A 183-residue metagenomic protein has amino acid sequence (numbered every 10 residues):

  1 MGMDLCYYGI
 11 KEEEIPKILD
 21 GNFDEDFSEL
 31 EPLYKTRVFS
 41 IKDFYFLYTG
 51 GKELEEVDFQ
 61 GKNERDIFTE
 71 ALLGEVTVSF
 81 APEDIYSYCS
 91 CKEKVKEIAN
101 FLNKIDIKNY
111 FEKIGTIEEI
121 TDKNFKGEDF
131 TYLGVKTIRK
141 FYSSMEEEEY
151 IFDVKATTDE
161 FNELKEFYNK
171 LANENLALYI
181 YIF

Functional and structural regions predicted by a protein language model:
M1-D159, E163-E166, K170: Acidic (Asp/Glu-rich) sequence patches and key acidic residues that form negatively charged surfaces used
L164, N169-L176, Y181-F183: Long, compositionally biased interface segments
